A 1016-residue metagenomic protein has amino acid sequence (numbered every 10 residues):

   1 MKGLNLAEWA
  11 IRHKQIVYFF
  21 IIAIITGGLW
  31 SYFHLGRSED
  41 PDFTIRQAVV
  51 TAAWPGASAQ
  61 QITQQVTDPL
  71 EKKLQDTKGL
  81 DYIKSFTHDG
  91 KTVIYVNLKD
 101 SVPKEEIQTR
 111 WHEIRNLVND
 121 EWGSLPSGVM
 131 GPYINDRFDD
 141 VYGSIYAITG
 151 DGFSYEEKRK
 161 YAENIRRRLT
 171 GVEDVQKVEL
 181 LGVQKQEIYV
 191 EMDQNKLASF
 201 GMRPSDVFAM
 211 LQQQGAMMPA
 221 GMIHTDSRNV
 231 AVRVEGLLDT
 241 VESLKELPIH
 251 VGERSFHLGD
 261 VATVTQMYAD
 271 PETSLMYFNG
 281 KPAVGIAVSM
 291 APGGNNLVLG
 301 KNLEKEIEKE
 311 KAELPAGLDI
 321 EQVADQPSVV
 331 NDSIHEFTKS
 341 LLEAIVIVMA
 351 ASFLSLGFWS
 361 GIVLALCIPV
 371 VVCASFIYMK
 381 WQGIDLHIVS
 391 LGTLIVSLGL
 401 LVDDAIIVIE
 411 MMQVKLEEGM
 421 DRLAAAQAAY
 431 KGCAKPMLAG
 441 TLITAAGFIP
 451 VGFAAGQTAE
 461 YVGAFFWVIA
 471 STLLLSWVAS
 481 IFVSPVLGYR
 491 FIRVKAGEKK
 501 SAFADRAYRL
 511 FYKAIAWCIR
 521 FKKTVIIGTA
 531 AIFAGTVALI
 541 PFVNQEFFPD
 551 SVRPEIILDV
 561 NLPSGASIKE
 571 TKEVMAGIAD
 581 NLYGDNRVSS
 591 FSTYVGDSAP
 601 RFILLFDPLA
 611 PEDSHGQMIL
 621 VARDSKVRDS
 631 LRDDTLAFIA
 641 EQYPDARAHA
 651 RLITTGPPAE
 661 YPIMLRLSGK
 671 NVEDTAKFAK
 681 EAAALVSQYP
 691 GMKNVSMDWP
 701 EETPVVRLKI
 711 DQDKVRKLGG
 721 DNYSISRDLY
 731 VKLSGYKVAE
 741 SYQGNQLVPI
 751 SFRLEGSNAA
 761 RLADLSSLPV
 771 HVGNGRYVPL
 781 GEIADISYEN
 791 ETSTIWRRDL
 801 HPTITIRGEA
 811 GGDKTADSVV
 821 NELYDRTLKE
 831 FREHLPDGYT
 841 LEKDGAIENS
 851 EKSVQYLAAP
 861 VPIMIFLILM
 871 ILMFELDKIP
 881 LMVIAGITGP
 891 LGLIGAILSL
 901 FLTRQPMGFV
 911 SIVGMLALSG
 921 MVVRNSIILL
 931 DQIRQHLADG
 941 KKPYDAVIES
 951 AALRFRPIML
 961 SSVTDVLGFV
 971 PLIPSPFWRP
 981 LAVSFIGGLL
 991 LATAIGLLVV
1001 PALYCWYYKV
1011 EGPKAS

Functional and structural regions predicted by a protein language model:
M1-R37, C433, K499-F548, L665: Signature of alpha-helical transmembrane segments and their immediate interfacial
L4-L6, Q61-R137, N195-A216, L237 (+2 more regions): Solvent-exposed, membrane-proximal periplasmic/extracellular interface segments of envelope transport and secretion
W9, T51, W122, R168-V346 (+7 more regions): Extracytoplasmic/periplasmic membrane-proximal domains and adjacent transmembrane bundles of envelope biogenesis
Q15-I16, A23-A57, N119-G128, K380 (+4 more regions): Transmembrane helices with small-residue packing motifs
F19, S58-Q65, V102-H112, Y142-Y146 (+21 more regions): Solvent-exposed, non-transmembrane alpha-helical starts
W30-H34, V346-Q413, S471, L867-R954 (+4 more regions): Hydrophobic transmembrane alpha-helices and their membrane-interface caps in long multi-pass transport proteins
V323, V330, I334, I409 (+4 more regions): Helix-loop junctions and hydrophobic alpha-helical segments within the transmembrane domains of large membrane
L398-M412, A434-F453, E460-K499, M618 (+5 more regions): Transmembrane alpha-helices and their membrane-interface boundaries in multi-pass membrane transporters and channels
